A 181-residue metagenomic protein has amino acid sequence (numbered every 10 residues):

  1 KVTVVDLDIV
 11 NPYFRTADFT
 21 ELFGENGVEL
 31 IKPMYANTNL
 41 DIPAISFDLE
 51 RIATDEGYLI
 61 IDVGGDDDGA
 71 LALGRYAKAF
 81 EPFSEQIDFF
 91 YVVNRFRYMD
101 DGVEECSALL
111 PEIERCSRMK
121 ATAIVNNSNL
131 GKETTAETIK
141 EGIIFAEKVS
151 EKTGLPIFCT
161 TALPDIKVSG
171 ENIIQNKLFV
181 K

Functional and structural regions predicted by a protein language model:
K1-P43: N-terminal phosphate/diphosphate-binding loop that engages ATP/GTP or pyrophosphate donors across diverse enzyme folds
V2, G57-I61, I87-F89: Generic beta-sheet signal
V5-L7, I61, V93: Active-site flanking residues adjacent to catalytic metal/cofactor-binding acidic residues
G27, S169-K181: Active-site regions of enzymes building and remodeling cell-envelope glycoconjugates
K32-T38, G57-A72: Switch II (G3) loop of P-loop NTPases
P43-E50: A short, well-structured juxtamembrane/interface segment
T54: Catalytic phosphate/metal-binding cores of nucleic-acid and nucleotide-processing enzymes, i.e., regions that mediate
D67-G170, I174: Conserved catalytic-core segment of NTP-binding enzymes
